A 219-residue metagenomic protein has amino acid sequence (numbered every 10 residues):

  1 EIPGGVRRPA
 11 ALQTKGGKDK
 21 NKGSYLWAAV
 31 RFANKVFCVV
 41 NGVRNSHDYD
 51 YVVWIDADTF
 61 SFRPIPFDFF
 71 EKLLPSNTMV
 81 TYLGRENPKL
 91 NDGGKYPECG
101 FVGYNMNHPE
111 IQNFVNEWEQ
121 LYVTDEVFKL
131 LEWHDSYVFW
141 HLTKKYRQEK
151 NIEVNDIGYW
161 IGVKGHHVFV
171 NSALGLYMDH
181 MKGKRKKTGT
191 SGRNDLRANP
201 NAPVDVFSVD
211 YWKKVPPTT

Functional and structural regions predicted by a protein language model:
E1, T81-L83, D156: Structural signal for conserved beta-strand scaffold positions within catalytic alpha/beta enzyme cores
E1-H47: Active-site-proximal specificity loops/subdomain of glycosyltransferases
E1-P9, P88-K89, W160-H166: A short acidic, often aromatic-flanked loop/helix-cap motif at beta-alpha or helix-coil junctions that lines enzyme
A29, D56, K129-W133: Generic detection of long, well-ordered alpha-helical segments
A33-L83: GT-A fold catalytic core of metal-dependent nucleotide-sugar glycosyltransferases, centered on the diacidic
K35, I55, P97-G100, D135: Residues that flank catalytic or metal-binding motifs in active/ligand-binding sites
F62-V127, L131-E132: Conserved catalytic core of nucleotide-sugar-dependent glycosyltransferases
F101-T219: Catalytic core and acceptor-binding pocket of nucleotide-sugar-dependent glycosyltransferases
